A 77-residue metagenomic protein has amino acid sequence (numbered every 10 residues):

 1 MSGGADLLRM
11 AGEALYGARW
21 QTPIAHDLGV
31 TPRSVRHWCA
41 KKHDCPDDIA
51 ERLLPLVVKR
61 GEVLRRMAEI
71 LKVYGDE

Functional and structural regions predicted by a protein language model:
M1, A5, L56-V63: Intrinsic-disorder-associated interaction segments
M1-G17: A short, Lys/Arg-rich alpha-helix, primarily the initiator
Y16, P32, H43, V58-G61 (+1 more regions): Short alpha-helix boundary/capping elements
A18-R19, K41-P55: Short, basic-rich loop-to-helix N-cap that marks the start of a DNA-contacting helix
P23-H26: Short alpha-helical "recognition helix" segments of helix-turn-helix
G29-C45: Recognition helix of helix-turn-helix/homeodomain-like DNA-binding domains that insert into the DNA major groove
G61-E77: Short, charged recognition helix plus adjacent turn of helix-turn-helix-like nucleic-acid-binding domains
